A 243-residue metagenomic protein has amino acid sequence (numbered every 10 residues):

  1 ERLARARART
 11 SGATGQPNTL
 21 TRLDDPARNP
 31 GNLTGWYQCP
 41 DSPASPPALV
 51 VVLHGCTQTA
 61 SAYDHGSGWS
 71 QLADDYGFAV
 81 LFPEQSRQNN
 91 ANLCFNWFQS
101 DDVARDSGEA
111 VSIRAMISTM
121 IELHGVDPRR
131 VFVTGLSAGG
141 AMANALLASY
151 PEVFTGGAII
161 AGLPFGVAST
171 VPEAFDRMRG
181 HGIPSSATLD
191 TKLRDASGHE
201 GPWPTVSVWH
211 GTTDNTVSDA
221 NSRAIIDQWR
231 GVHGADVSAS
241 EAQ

Functional and structural regions predicted by a protein language model:
E1-L49, S61-S67, D75, T134-A138 (+4 more regions): A domain-start/cap signature at the N-terminus of enzymes
P43-P47, L53-A91, V167: Short substrate-entry loop that stabilizes the transition state in hydrolases
E84-G108, V171: Cap/lid segment of the alpha/beta-hydrolase catalytic domain
D101-H124, A145: Alpha/beta-hydrolase active-site loop
G125-S137: Alpha/beta-hydrolase fold nucleophile elbow
V133-G135, I160, W209: Short beta-strand immediately N-terminal to the catalytic nucleophile in serine-hydrolase-like folds
G140-E152, A158: Short glycine-enriched nucleophile-adjacent loop and the immediately C-terminal alpha-helix near the catalytic center
V208-H210, D214: Short beta-strand/loop motif that positions the catalytic acidic residue of the alpha/beta-hydrolase fold
